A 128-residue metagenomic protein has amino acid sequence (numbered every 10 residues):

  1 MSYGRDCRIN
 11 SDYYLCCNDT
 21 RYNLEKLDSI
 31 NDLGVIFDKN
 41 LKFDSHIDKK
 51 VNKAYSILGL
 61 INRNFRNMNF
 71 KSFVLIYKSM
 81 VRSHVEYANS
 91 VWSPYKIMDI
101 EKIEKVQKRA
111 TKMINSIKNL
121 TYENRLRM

Functional and structural regions predicted by a protein language model:
M1, E101-M128: Short, charged alpha-helical motifs in flexible N/C-terminal segments and linkers
M1-D28: Short, conserved micro-motifs composed of acidic
D6, S56, S90, R109-K112: Charged/polar positions on well-ordered alpha helices
Y14-D19, I47-N52, R127-M128: Short intrinsically disordered coil segments
N23-V91: Basic, alpha-helical interaction scaffolds
F73, S93-K96, N119-L126: Structured alpha-helical bundle/scaffold domains in large eukaryotic membrane-trafficking regulators
E86-I100, E104, T111: Charged boundary/loop elements
